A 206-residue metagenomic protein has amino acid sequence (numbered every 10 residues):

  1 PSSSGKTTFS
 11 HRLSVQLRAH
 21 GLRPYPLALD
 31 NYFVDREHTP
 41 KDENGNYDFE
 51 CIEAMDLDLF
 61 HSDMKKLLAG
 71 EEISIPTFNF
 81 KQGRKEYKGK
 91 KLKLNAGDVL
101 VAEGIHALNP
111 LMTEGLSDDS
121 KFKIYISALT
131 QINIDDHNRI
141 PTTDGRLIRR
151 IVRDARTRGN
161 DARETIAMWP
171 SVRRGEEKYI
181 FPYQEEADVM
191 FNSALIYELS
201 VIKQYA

Functional and structural regions predicted by a protein language model:
S3: Walker A (P-loop) phosphate-binding loop of P-loop NTPases
K6: Conserved lysine of the Walker
F9-L13, A28: Hydrophobic positions on the alpha1 helix immediately C-terminal to the Walker A/P-loop
V15-Y25: Post-Walker A helix-loop "phosphate-sensing" segment adjacent to the P-loop in P-loop NTPases
Y25-A28, E50, L100-A102, K123-Y125 (+1 more regions): Structured core elements
Y25-L27, V34-G83, V99: Conserved nucleotide-sensing/catalytic segment adjacent to the nucleotide-binding pocket in NTP-handling enzymes
H61-D119, W169-Y183: Glycine-rich phosphate-binding loop used to anchor ATP phosphates in small-molecule kinases, encompassing both
P110-A206: Conserved NTP phosphate-binding and transfer environment spanning the P-loop NTPase/kinase superfamily
